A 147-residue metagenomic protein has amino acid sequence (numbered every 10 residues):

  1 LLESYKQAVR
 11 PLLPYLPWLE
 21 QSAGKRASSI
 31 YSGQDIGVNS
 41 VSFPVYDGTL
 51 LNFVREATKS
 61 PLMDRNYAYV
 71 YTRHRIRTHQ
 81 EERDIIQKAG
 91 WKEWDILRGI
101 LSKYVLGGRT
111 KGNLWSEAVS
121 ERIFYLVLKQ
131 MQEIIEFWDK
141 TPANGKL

Functional and structural regions predicted by a protein language model:
L1-A68, L126: Short terminal alpha-helical segments
P17-S32, I36-S40, L62, Q87-W91 (+2 more regions): Charged, low-complexity interaction regions
A57, Y67-R73, L114-E121: Short, Lys/Arg-enriched phosphate-binding patches
T58-L62, W91-K92, I135-E136: Alpha-helix capping and inter-helical loop/turn segments
T78-D95: Short, charge/polar-rich alpha-helical segments
G99-K146: Amphipathic alpha-helical binding modules
